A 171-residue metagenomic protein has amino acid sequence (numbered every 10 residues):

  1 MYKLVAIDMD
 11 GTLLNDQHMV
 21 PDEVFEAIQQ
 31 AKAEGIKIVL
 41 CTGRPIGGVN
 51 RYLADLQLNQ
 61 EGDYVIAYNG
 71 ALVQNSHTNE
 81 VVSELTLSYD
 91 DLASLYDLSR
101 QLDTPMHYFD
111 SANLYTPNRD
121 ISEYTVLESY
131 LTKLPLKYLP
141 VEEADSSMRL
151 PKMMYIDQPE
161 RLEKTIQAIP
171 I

Functional and structural regions predicted by a protein language model:
M1-Y2, A33: Short, Lys/Arg-enriched, disordered terminal segments
K3-H18: Asp-based phosphoryl-transfer active-site loop
D16, L40-C41, D157: Small/polar loops that bind or transfer phosphate-bearing groups
M19, G47-G48, E160-R161: Short alpha-helical
D22-E123: Active-site phosphate-binding/coordination module
L98, L102-I171: Conserved acidic, metal-coordinating active-site core of Asp-based, Mg2+-dependent phosphoryl-transfer enzymes
